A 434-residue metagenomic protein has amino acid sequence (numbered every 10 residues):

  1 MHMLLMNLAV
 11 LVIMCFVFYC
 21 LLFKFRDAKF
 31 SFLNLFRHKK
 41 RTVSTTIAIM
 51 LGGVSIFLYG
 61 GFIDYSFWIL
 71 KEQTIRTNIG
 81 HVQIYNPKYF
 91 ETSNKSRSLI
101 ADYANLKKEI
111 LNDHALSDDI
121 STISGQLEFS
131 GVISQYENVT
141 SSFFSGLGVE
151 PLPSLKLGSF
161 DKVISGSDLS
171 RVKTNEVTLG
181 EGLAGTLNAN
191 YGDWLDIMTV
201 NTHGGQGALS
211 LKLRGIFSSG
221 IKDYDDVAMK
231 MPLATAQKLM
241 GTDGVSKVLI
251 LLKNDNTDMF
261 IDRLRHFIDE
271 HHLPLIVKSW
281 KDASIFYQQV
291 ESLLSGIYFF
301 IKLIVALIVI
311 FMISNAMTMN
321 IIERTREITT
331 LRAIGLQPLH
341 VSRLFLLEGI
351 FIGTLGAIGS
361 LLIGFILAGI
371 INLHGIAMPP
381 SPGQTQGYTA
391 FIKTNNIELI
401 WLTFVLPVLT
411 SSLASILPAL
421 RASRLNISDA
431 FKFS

Functional and structural regions predicted by a protein language model:
M1-N7, S66, R343, I358-T403 (+3 more regions): Short helix-loop junctions at transmembrane helix boundaries
H2, S66, M259-F311, N320-I322: Peri-transmembrane interface segments
M3, C15-L58, S434: N-terminal Sec/SRP start-transfer signal
Y19-R26, S31, N395-S434: C-terminal membrane-exit region of the final transmembrane helix in multipass inner-membrane proteins
K39-S66, S292-E327, I350-G359, L409-L413: Hydrophobic alpha-helical transmembrane segments of multi-pass inner-membrane transport and secretion
G60-F143, D168-K173: Hydrophobic, regular-secondary-structure patches
G182-K278: Basic-flanked hydrophobic alpha-helices used for secretion and membrane insertion
T318, E327-I371: Transmembrane alpha-helical interface segments in multi-pass membrane proteins
